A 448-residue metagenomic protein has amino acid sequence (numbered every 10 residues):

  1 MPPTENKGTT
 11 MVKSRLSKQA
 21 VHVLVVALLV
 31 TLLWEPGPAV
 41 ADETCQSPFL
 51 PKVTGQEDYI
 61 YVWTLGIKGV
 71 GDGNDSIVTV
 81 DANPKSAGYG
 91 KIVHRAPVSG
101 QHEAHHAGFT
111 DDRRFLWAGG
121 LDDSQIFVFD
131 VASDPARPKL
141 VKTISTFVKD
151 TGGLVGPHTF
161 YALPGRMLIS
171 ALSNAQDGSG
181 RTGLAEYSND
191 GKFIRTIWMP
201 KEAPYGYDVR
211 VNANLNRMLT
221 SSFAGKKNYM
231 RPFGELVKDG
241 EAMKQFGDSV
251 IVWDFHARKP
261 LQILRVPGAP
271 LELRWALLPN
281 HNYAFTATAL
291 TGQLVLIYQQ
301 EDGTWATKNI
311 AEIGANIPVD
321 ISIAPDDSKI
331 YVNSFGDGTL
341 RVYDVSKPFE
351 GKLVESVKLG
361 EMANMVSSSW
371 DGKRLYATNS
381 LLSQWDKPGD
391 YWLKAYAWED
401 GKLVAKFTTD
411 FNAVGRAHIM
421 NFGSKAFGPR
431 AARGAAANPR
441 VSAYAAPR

Functional and structural regions predicted by a protein language model:
D42-A82, G88-L121: Beta-strand-rich domains and repeat architectures in extracellular enzymes and scaffolds, especially beta-propellers
T44-P51, D72, S99-D111, K149-R166 (+5 more regions): Beta-rich, blade/repeat-based domains predominating in secreted/periplasmic proteins but also intracellular
G55, Y61-D72, S170-G180, S221-Q245 (+1 more regions): Short, conserved, GDST-rich strand-edge loop motifs in beta-rich repeat architectures
L65-I67, L121, V131, L172-N174 (+5 more regions): Short loop/turn segments immediately following the C-termini of beta-strands
Y89-T159: Blade-loop segments of beta-propeller domains
I92-V98, V141-D150, F193-M199, K259-L264 (+3 more regions): A short beta-strand motif characteristic of beta-propeller blades
T110, E202-G206, R210-R341: Beta-propeller domains
D134-A213: Asp-box/WD-like beta-propeller blade repeats and closely related beta-sheet repeat scaffolds
